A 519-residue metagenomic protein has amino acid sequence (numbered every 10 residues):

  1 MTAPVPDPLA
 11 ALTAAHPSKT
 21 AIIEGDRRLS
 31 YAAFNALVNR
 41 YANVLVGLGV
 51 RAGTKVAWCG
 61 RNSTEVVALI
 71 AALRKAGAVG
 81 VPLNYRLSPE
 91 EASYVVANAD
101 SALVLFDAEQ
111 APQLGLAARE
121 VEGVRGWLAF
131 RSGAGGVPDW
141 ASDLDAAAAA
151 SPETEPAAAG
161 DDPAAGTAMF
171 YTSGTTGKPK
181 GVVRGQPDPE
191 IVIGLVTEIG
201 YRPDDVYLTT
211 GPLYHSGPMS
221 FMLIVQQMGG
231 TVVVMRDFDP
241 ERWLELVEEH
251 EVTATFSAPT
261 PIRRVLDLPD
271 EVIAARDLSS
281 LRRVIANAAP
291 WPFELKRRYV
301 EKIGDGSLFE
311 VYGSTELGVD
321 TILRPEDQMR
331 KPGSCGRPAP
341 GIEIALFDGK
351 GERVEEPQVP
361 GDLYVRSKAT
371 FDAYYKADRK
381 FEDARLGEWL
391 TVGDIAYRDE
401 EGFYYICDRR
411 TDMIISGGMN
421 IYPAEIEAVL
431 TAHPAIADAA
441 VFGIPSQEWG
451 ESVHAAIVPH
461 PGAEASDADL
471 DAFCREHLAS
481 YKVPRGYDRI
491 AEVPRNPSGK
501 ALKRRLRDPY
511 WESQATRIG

Functional and structural regions predicted by a protein language model:
T2-V5, S18-S63, V67-A71, S88-S93: Conserved AMP-binding/adenylate-forming core of the ANL superfamily
S30-A32, T167-I191: Conserved AMP-binding A3 loop
N35-R40, V182-P203, R263-D267: Conserved structural elements of the adenylate-forming
N43, G47-L48, A52, A71 (+3 more regions): Structural core segment of the AMP-binding/adenylate-forming
L87, S93, V104-F106, E245-V247 (+11 more regions): AMP-binding/adenylate-forming catalytic core of the ANL superfamily
S132-A134, A149-Y171, K178, I199-V206: Conserved pre-ATP/AMP-binding loop-to-beta segment of ANL
E190-V206, T210, Y214-A254, L268: Conserved AMP-binding/adenylation subdomain of ANL enzymes
Q227, V252-S257, L268-K331, E343 (+1 more regions): Gly/Ser/Thr-rich phosphate-binding loop
